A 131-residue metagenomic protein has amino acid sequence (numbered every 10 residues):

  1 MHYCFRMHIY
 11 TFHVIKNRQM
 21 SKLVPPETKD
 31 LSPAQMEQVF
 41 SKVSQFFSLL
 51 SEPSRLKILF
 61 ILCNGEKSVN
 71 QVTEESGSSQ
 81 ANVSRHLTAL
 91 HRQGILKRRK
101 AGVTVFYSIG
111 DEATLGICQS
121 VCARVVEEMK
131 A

Functional and structural regions predicted by a protein language model:
M1-L50, S120, E128-M129: N-terminal leader segment of winged-helix/HTH proteins
S41-N82, V105-A113: N-terminal helix-turn-helix DNA-binding core of bacterial DNA-binding proteins
K42, F106-A131: Conserved segment of winged-helix/HTH DNA-binding domains
Q71, R99, I117-C118: Short, hydrophobic secondary-structure boundary micro-motifs
E74, H91-R92: Alpha-helical residues within the helix-turn-helix
H86: Residues within the DNA-recognition helix of helix-turn-helix
R92-A101, S108: Beta-hairpin "wing" of winged helix-turn-helix
